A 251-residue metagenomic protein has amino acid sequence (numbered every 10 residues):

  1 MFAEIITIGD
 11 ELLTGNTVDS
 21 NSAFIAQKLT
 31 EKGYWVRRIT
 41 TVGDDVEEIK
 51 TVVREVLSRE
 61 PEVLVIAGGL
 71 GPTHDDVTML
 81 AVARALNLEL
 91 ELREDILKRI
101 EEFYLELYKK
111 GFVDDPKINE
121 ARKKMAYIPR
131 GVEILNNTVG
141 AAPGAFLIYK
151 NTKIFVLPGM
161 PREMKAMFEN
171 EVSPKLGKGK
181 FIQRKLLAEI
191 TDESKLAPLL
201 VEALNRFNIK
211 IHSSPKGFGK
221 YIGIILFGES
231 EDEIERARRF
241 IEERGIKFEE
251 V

Functional and structural regions predicted by a protein language model:
M1-D44, E235: Glycine-rich phosphate/diphosphate-binding loop of Rossmann-like nucleotide-binding domains
I8-D10, I66-H74, P158-G159, F227-E229: Glycine-rich beta-strand-to-loop/alpha-helix junction loops that act as flexible
N16, S20-N21, T30-W35, R54-E55 (+5 more regions): Conserved N-terminal alpha-helical segment that immediately precedes and caps sugar-phosphate-binding
A23-A85, E91, L105: N-terminal small/polar loop signature for handling phosphorylated ligands or for N-terminal nucleophile
G33, R37, L92-F103, I182-E189: Short, conserved aromatic-histidine micro-motifs
E47-T51, V77-L176: Proline/glycine-rich low-complexity loops and linkers
Y149-R244: An accessory alpha-helical subdomain
E243-V251: Conserved short beta-strand edge segments in small beta-sheet-based binding/regulatory domains
